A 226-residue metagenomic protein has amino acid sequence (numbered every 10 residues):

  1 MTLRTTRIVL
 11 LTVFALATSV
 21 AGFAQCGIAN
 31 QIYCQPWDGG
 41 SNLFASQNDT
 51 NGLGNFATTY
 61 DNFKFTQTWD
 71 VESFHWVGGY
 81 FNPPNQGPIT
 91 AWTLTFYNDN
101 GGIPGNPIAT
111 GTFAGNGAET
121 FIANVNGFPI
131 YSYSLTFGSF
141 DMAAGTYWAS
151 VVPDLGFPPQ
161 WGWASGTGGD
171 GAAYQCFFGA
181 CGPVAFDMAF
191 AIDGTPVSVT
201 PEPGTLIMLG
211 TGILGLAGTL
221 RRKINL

Functional and structural regions predicted by a protein language model:
M1-L10, L220: Bacterial N-terminal signal peptides that target proteins for export
R7-A29, I192-T211: Short, threonine-centered small-residue motifs that mark membrane-proximal processing/anchoring sites and TM-junction
G22-D49: Boundary/junction segments of secreted and surface-exposed precursor proteins
I28-P36, M142-T146, S150-V199: Short, surface-exposed beta-strand/loop patches at domain edges that form aromatic-rich interfacial subsites
G54-F65, Y133: Short beta-strands within extracellular/lumenal beta-sheet-rich domains
T66-H75: Extended extracellular/luminal ectodomain segments enriched in beta-structured repeat modules
Y80, Q86-D170: Aromatic- and Gly/Pro-enriched, solvent-exposed loop/edge beta-strand patches characteristic of beta-rich domains
A217-L226: C-terminal membrane-anchoring or membrane-association module
